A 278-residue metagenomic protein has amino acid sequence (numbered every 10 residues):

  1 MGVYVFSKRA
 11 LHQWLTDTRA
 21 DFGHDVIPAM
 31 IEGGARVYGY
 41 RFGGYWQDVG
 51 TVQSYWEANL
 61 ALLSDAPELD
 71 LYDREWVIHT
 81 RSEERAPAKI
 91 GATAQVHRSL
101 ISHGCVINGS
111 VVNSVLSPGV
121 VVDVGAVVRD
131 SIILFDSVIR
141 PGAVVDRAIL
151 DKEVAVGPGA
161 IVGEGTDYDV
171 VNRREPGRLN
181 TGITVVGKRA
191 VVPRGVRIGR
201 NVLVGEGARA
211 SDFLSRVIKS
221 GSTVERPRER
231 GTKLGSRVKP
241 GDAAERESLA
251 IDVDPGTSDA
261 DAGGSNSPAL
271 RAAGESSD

Functional and structural regions predicted by a protein language model:
G2-Q13: Conserved nucleotide-sugar donor-binding and metal-coordinating catalytic region shared by glycosyltransferases
R9, T16-D261, N266-D278: Left-handed beta-helix
